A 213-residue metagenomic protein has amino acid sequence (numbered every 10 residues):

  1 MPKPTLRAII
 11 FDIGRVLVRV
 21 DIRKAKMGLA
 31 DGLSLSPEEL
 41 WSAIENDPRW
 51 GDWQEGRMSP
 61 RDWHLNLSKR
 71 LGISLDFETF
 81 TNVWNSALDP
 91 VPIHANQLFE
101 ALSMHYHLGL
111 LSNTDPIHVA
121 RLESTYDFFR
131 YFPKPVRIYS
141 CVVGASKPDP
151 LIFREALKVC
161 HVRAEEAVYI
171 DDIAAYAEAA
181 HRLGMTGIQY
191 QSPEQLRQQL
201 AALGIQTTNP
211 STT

Functional and structural regions predicted by a protein language model:
M1-R7, F11, D115-P116, A120-T213: Asp-based, Mg2+/Mn2+-dependent phosphohydrolase catalytic module
P2-E45, R70, R182: Active-site neighborhood of HAD-like aspartate-dependent phosphohydrolases
P4-T5, E78-G109, P150, P193: Short, acidic loop-to-helix structural element flanking the phosphoryl-transfer center in phosphate-processing enzymes
D12-R15, G56, L102, L110 (+2 more regions): Generic structural signal for small/hydrophobic residues in well-ordered secondary structure, especially within
K24, G28, P48, D62 (+6 more regions): Alpha-helical elements of Rossmann-like donor-binding domains used by nucleotide-donor carbohydrate transfer enzymes
L33-A43, I73-N82, A164, I205-S211: Short, surface-exposed acidic
D47-D62, L88-Q97, T186: Short amphipathic alpha-helical segments at helix boundaries and their inter-helical linkers
W50-T81: A metal-dependent, Asp-based hydrolase signature
